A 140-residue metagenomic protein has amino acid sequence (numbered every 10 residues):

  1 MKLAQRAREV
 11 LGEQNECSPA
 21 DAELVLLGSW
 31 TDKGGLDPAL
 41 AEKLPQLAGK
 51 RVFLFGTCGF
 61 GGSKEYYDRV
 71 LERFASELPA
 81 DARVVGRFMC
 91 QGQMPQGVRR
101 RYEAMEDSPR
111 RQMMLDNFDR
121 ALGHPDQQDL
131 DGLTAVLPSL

Functional and structural regions predicted by a protein language model:
M1-L3: Short amphipathic alpha-helix
R6-Q14, L24, D32-L140: FMN-binding flavodoxin-like domain, especially the glycine-rich phosphate-binding loop
P19-V25: Short acidic/histidine-rich motifs immediately flanking catalytic phosphotransfer sites in two-component signaling
G28: Short, charge-patterned binding micro-sites
